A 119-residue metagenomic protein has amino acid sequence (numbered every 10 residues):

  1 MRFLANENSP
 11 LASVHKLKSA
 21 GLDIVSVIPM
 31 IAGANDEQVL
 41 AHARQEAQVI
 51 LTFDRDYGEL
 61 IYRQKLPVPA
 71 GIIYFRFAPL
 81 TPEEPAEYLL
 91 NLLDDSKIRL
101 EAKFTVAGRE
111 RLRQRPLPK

Functional and structural regions predicted by a protein language model:
R2-Q48: N-terminal first-folded block
L4, M30-Q38, R55, P67 (+1 more regions): Residues at secondary-structure transition points
V14-H15, D36, L60-R63, E84 (+1 more regions): Short glycine-/acidic-enriched loop or helix-start segments at secondary-structure transitions that form or flank
L17-A20, V39-L40, Q64-P67, Y88 (+1 more regions): Short, glycine/charged-enriched secondary-structure capping and boundary segments
A43-I61: Acidic, metal-binding active-site segment of PIN/NYN-like and related structure-specific nucleases
G58-L92: Mid-chain, well-packed structural core segment of small domains
D95-K119: Charged phosphate-binding loop/patch that engages nucleotide di/tri-phosphates or the phosphate backbone of nucleic
